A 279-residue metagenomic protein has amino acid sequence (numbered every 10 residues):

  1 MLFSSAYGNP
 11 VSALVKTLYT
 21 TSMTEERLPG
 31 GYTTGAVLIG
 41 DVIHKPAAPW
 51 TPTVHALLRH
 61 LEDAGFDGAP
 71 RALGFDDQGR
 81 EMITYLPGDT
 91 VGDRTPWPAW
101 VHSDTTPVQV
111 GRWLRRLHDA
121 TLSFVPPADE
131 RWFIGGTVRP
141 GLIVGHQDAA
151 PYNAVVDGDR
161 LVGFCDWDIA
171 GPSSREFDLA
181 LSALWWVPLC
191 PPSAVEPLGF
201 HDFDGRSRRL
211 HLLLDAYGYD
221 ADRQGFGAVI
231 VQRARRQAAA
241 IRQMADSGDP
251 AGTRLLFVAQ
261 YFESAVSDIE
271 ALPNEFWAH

Functional and structural regions predicted by a protein language model:
M1-S22, T33, I39: N-terminal amphipathic/basic-hydrophobic helices that include classical n-h-c signal peptides and signal-anchor
N9, Q237-H279: ATP/Mg2+ or Mg2+-diphosphate-binding catalytic cores that bind nucleotide phosphates or diphosphates via glycine-rich
T24-H146, D157-R160: ATP-binding pocket architecture of kinase catalytic cores
P127-A128, L142, G163, A194 (+3 more regions): A generic "structured core" feature
A149: Hydrophobic HxD+1 residue recognition
Y152-P188: Catalytic activation segment of kinase domains across protein kinase-like and atypical kinase folds
L179-G218, A234-A245: Active-site activation/catalytic loop segments of kinase-like enzymes and analogous catalytic loops in related
F226-I230: Eukaryotic Ser/Thr/Pro-rich intrinsically disordered, low-complexity regulatory regions
